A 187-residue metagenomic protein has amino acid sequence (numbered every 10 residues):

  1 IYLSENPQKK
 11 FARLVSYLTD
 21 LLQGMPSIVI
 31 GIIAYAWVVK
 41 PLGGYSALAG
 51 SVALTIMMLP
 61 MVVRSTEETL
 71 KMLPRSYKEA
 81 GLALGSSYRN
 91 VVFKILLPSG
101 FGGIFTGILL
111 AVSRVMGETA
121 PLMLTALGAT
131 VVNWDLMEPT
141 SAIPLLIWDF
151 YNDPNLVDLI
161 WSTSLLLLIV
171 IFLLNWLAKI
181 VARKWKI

Functional and structural regions predicted by a protein language model:
I1-A34, S65-E68: Cytoplasmic-entry segments and transmembrane alpha-helices of multi-pass inner-membrane transporters
I1-E5, A36, K40, E68 (+3 more regions): Transmembrane helix-loop junction
P7-R13, P74-T106: Amphipathic cytosolic juxtamembrane alpha-helices at the membrane-cytosol interface of multi-pass membrane transporters
A12-Q23, Y35, V39, W148 (+2 more regions): Alpha-helical membrane-interface segments at transmembrane helix boundaries
D20-T55: Generic hydrophobic transmembrane alpha-helix motif, especially the helices
S65-T66, Y88-L124: Transmembrane alpha-helices
E67-K71, L109, N152-I187: C-terminal transmembrane helix and the adjacent membrane-cytosol boundary/short C-terminal tail of inner/organellar
L122-L168: Interhelical loop and adjacent transmembrane-helix boundary motif in polytopic membrane transport permeases
